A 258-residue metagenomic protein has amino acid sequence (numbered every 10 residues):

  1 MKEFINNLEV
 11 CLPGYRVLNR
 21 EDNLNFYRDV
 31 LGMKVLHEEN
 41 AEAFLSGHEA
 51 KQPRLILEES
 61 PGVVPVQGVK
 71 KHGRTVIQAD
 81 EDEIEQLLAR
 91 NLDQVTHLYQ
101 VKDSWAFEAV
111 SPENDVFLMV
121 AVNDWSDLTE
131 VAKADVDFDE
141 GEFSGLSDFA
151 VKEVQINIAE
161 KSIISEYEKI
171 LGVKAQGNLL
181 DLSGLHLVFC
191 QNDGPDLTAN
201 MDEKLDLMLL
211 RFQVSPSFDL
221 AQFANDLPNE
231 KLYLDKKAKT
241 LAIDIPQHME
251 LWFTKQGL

Functional and structural regions predicted by a protein language model:
M1-E21, T75, S126-S165, K174 (+1 more regions): N-terminal beta-strand motif that seeds the catalytic metal site of vicinal oxygen chelate
M1-F4, P65-V66, S144, T198-M201: Short, flexible, glycine/charge-rich loop motifs used to bind or transfer phosphoryl groups or to couple energy/partner
K2-I5, G14-R54, E58-S60, V154-D193: Core segments of cupin and vicinal oxygen chelate
E9-V17, V64-R90, W105-S111, F149-A159 (+3 more regions): Vicinal oxygen chelate
R28-V30, L88-L92, E168-I170, F223-P228: Short amphipathic alpha-helices in soluble, non-transmembrane regions that often serve as interface/regulatory elements
E42, E49-R74, A121-G145: Short, flexible helix-coil linker/hinge segments at the edges of structured domains or between repeats
R90-F149, Q176-Q191, N225-L258: Vicinal oxygen chelate
Y167-K169, A175-Y233: Intrinsically disordered, low-complexity segments enriched in Gly and acidic/Ser/Thr residues that form flexible
